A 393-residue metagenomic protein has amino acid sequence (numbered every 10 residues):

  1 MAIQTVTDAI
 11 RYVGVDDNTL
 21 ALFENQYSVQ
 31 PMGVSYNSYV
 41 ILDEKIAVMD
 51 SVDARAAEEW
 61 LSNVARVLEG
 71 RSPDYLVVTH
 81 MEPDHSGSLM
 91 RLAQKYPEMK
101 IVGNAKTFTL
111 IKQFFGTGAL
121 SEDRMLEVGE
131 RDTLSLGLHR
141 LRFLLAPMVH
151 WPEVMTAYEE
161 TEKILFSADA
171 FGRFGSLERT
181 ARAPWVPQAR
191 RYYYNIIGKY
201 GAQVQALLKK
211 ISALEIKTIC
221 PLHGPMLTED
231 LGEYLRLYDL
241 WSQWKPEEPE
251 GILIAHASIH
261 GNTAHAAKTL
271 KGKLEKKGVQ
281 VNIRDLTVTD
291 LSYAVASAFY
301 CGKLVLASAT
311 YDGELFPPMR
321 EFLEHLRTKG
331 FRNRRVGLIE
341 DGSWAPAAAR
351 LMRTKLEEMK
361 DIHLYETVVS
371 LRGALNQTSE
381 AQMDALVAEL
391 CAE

Functional and structural regions predicted by a protein language model:
I3-R66, T156-E159, K163-S167, T263: Conserved beta-strand hairpin/beta-sheet module of binuclear metal-dependent hydrolase folds, prominently
Q4-D8, V102-V154, Y200-L208: Metallo-beta-lactamase
E44, R55-V102: Active-site metal-binding motif and surrounding structural segment of the metallo-beta-lactamase
M49-S51, P73-M81, K100-N104, L165-D169 (+1 more regions): Active-site neighborhood of phospho(di)ester-bond hydrolases with catalytic His/Asp-centered motifs
S88, T289-A294: Short acidic active-site motifs
L177-I219, H223-M226, T269-R284, A294-E393: FMN-binding flavodoxin-like domain, especially the glycine-rich phosphate-binding loop
C220-E248: Short N-terminal or domain-adjacent regulatory/targeting segments
A255-K277: Short, charged N-terminal beta->alpha structural module
